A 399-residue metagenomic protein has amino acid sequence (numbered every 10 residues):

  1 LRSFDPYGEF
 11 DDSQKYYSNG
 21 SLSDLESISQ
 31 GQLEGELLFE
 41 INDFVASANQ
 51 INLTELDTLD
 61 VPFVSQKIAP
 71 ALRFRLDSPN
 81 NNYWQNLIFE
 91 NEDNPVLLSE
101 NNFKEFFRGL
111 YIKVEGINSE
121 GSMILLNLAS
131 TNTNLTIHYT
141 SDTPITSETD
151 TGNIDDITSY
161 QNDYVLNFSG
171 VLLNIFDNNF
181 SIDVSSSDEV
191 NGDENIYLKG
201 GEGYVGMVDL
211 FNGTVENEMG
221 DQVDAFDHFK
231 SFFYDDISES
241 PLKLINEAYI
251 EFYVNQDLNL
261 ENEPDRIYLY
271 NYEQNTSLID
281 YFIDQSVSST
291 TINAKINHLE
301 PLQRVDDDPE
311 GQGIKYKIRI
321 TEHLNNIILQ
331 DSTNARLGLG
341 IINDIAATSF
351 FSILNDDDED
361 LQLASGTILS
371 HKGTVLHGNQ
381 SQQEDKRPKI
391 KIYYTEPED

Functional and structural regions predicted by a protein language model:
L1-D399: Secreted, disulfide-rich extracellular signaling modules
